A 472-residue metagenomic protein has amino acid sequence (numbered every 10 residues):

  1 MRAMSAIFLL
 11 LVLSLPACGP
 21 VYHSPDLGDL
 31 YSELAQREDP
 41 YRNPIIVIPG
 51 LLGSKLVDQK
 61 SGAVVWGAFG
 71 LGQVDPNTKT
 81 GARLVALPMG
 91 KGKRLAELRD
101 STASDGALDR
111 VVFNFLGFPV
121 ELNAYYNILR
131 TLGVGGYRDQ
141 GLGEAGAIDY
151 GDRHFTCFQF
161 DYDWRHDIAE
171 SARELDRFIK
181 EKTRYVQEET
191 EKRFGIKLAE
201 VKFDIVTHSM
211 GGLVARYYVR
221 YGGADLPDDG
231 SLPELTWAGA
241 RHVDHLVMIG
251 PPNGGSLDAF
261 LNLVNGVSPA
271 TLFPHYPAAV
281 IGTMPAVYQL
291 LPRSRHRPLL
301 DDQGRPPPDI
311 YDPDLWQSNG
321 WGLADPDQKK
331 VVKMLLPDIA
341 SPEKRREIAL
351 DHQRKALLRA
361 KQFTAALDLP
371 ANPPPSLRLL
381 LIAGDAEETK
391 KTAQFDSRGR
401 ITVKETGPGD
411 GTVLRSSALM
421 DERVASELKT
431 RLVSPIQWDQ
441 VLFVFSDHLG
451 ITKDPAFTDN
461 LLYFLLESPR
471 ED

Functional and structural regions predicted by a protein language model:
M1-S5: Positively charged n-region of N-terminal signal peptides that target proteins for export
A6-I7, E234, P370, L449: Generic detector of short alpha-helix boundary/capping microenvironments and adjacent low-complexity segments
A6-P16: Bacterial N-terminal signal peptides
I7, V120-E121, A349, Q353: Generic alpha-helix initiation/capping and coil-helix boundary signal
L15, I45, S376-L379: A residue-level signal for beta-strand positions that form part of recognition/binding surfaces within mature
A17-V206, M210-M284, L290, P298-Y311 (+5 more regions): N-terminal non-catalytic accessory region
Q140-G141, I148-E170, E174, R297-S397 (+1 more regions): Alpha/beta-hydrolase fold catalytic core
